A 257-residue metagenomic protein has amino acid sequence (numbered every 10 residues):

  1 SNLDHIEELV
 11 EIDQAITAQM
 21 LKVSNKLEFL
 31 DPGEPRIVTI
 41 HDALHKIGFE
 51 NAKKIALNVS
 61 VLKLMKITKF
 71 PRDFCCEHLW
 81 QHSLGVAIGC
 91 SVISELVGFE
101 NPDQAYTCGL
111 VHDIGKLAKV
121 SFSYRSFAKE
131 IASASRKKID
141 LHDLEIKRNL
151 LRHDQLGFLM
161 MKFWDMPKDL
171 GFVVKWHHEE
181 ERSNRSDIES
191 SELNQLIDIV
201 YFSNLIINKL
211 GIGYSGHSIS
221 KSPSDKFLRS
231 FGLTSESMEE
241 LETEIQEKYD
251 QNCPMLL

Functional and structural regions predicted by a protein language model:
S1-S126, S135, I139-K221, L257: Conserved alpha-helical "signature site" that marks functionally important helical segments or helix/loop junctions
E192, L205, D225-L257: Terminal helices and disordered tails flanking the catalytic cores of nucleotide-processing hydrolases
